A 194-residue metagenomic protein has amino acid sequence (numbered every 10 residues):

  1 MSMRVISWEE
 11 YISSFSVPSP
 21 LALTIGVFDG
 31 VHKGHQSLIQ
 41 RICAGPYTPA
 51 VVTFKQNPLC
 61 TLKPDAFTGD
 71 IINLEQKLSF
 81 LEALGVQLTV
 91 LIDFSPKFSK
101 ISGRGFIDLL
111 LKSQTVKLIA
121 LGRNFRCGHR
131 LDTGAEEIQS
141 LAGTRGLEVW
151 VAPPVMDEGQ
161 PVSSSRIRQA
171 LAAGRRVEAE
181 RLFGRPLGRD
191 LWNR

Functional and structural regions predicted by a protein language model:
S2-R194: Nucleotidyltransferase catalytic core that binds NTPs
